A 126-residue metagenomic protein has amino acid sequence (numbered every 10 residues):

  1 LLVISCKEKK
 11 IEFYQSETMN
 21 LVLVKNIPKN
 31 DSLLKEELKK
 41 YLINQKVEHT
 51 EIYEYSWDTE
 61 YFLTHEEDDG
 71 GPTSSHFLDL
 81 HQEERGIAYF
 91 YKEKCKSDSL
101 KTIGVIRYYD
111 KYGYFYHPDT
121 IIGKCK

Functional and structural regions predicted by a protein language model:
L1-I4: Sec-dependent bacterial lipoprotein signal peptides
C6-I52: N-terminal export/targeting and maturation segments
N20-L23, L63, I87, E93: Short low-polarity hydrophobic stretches
V22-K25, Y61-F62, I121-G123: Generic detection of short hydrophobic beta-strand segments and adjacent strand-loop junctions
K29-N30, L78, S97: Intrinsic-disorder/low-complexity regions
L33, D69-E83: Short, Lys/Arg-enriched charge-dense amphipathic segments
V47-S75, L100-G113: A short amphipathic beta-strand at an alpha->beta junction
Q82-K126: C-terminal partner/receptor-binding element of secreted or periplasmic proteins
